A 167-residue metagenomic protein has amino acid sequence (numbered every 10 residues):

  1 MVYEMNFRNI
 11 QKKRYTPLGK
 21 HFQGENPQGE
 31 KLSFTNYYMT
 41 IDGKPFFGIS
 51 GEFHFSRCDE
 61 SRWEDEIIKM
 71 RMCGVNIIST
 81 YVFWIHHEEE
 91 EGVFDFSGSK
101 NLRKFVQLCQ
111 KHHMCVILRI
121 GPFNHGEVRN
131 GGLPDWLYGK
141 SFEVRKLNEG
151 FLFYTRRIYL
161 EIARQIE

Functional and structural regions predicted by a protein language model:
M1-I77: N-terminal carbohydrate-binding accessory modules
E25, S56, G92-D95, L152: A generic secondary-structure micro-motif detector that highlights 1-2 residue hydrophobic/ambivalent hotspots embedded
S33-T35, T40, H54-S56, F83-E88 (+2 more regions): Generic, ordered loop/turn and secondary-structure boundary motif
M39, C73, S79, C109 (+1 more regions): Active-site and adjacent substrate-binding regions of carbohydrate-active enzymes
I49, H87-E88, V144-N148: A short, mixed-charge helix-start or loop-turn motif at secondary-structure junctions
E60, E64, F96-R103, E149-R156 (+1 more regions): Non-membrane alpha-helical structural segments and their capping/turn regions in soluble enzymes
W63-W136: Aromatic-lined substrate-binding rim segments of carbohydrate-active enzymes
N124-E167: Active-site-adjacent "subsite" loops/lids of carbohydrate-active enzymes
